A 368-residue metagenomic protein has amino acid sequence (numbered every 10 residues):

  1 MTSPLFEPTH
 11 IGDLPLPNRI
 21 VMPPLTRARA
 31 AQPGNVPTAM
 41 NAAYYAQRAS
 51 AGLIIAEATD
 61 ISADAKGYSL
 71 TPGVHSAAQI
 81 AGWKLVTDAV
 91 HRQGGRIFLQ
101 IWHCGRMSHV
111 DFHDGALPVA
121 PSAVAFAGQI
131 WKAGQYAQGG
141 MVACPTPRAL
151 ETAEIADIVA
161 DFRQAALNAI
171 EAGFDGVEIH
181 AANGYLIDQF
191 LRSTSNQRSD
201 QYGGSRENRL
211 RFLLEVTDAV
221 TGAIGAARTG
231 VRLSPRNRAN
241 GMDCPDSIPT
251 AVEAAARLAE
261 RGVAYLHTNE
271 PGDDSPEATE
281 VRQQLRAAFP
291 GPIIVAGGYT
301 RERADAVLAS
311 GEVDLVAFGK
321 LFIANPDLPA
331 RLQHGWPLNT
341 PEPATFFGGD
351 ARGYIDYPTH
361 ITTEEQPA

Functional and structural regions predicted by a protein language model:
M1-A368: Flavin-dependent oxidoreductase catalytic cores
